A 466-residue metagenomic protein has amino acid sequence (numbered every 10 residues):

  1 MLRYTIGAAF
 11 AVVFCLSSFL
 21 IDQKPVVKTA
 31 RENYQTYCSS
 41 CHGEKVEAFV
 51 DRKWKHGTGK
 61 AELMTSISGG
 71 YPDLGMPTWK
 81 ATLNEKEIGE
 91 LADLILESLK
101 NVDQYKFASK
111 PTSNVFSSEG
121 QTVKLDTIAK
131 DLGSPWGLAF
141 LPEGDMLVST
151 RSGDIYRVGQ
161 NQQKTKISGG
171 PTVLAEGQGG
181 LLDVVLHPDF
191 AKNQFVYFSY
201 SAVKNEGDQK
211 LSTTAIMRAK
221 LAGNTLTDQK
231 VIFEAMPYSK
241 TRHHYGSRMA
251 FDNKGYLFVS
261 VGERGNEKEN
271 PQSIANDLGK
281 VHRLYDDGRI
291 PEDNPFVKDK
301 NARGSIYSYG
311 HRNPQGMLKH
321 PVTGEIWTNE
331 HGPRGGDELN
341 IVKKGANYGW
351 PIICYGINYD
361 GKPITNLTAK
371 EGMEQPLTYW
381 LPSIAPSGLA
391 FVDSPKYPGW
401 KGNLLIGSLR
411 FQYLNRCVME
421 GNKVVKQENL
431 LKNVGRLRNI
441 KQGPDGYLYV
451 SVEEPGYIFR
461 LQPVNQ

Functional and structural regions predicted by a protein language model:
M1-K28, K86, E119-G120, A129 (+1 more regions): N-terminal export/targeting leaders of redox proteins
K24-E44, A61-G69, A129: Sequence/structural segment immediately N-terminal to covalent heme-attachment motifs in c-type and related
T29, Y34-S40, K45, G75 (+5 more regions): Short pre-active-site segment immediately N-terminal to redox-active cysteine/selenocysteine motifs in thiol-based
S40, A48-N101, G180-L181: Extracytoplasmic electron-transfer domains, predominantly the class I c-type cytochrome c fold
E87-E90, I95-S260, R264-E267, G316-K319 (+4 more regions): Acidic, Gly/Ser/Thr-rich repeat motifs that build Ca2+-stabilized beta-propeller blades
T165-G179, Q229-H244, D286-Y307, P351-L381: Surface-exposed loop and turn segments in beta-propeller and other repeat-based domains that flank or scaffold
T213-G223, I274-D287, V342-K343: Beta-propeller blade signature
H311, V424-P444: Conserved blade-ending motifs and adjacent loop-strand segments that build the rim/top face of beta-propeller domains
